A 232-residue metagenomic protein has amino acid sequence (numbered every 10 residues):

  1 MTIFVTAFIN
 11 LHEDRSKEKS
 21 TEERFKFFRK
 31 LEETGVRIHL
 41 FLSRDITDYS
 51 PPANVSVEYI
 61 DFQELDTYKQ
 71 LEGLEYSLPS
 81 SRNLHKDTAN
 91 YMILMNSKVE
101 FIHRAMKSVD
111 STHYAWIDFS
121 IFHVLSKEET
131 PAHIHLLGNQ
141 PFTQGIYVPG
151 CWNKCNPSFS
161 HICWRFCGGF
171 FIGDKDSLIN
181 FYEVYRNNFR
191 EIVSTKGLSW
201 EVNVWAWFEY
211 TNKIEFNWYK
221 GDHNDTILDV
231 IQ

Functional and structural regions predicted by a protein language model:
M1-E23: N-proximal low-complexity "stem/linker" segments adjacent to membrane-targeting elements
E22-R37: Short, acidic, metal-binding catalytic loop of nucleotide-sugar glycosyltransferases
L42-D48, N153: Short, polar loop motifs at secondary-structure junctions
P52-S108: Active-site-proximal specificity loops/subdomain of glycosyltransferases
N96-I146: GT-A fold catalytic core of metal-dependent nucleotide-sugar glycosyltransferases, centered on the diacidic
E100, G150-N153, V204-W205: Non-transmembrane, aqueous-exposed alpha-helical and coiled segments at domain scale
H123, S160-Q232: Catalytic core and acceptor-binding pocket of nucleotide-sugar-dependent glycosyltransferases
Q144-S158: Short beta-strand-to-loop element that shapes/binds the nucleotide-sugar donor at the catalytic cleft/hinge
